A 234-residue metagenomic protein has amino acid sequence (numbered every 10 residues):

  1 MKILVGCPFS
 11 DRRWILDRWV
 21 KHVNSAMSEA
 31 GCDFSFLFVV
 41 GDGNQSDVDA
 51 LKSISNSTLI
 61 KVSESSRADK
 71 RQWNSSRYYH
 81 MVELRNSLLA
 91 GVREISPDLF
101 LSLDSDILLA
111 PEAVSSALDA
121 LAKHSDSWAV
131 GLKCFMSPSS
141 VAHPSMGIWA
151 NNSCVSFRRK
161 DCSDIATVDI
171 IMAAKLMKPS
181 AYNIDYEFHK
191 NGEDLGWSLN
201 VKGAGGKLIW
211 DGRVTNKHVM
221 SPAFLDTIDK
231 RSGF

Functional and structural regions predicted by a protein language model:
K2-C7, V23, S35-F38: Hydrophobic targeting segments
R12-M27: Short, well-formed alpha-helical segments that are part of the catalytic scaffolds of diverse glycosyltransferases
R12-R13, G31, F38-L51, E64-S66: A conserved acidic beta->alpha catalytic loop
S46-P97: Active-site-proximal specificity loops/subdomain of glycosyltransferases
P97, H124-W128, G206: Short, high-confidence coil segments that cap the C-terminus of an alpha-helix and link into the following beta-strand
P97-L108: Short beta-strand-to-loop acidic/aromatic patch adjacent to the donor-nucleotide binding site
A110-Y186: Conserved catalytic core of nucleotide-sugar-dependent glycosyltransferases
C162-A174, P179-F234: C-terminal catalytic/acceptor-binding lobe
